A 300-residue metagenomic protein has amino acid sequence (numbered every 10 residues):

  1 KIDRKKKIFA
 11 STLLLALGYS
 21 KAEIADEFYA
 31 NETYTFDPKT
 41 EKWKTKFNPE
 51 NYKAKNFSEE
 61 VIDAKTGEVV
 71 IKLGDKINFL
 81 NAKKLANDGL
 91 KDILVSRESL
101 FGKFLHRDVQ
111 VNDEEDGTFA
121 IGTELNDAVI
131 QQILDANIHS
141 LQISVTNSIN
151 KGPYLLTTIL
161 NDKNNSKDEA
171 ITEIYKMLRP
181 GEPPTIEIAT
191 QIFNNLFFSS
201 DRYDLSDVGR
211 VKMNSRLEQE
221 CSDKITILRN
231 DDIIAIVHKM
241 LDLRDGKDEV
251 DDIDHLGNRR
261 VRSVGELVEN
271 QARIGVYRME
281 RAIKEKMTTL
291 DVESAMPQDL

Functional and structural regions predicted by a protein language model:
K1-L300: N-terminal non-catalytic structural scaffold regions of very large proteins
